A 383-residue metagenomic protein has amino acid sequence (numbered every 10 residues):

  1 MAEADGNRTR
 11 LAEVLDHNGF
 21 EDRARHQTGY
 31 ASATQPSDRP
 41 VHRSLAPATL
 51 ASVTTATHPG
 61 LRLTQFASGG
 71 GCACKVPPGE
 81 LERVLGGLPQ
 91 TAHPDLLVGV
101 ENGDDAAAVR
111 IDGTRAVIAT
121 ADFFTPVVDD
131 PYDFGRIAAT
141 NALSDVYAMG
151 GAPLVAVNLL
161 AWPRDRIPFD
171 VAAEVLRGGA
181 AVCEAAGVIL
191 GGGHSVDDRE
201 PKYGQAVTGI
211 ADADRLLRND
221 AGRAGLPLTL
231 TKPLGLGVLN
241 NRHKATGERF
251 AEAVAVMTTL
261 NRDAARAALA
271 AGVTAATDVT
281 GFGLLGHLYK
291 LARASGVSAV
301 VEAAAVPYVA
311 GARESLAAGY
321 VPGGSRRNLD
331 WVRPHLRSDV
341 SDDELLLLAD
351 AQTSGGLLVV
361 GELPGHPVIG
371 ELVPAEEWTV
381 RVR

Functional and structural regions predicted by a protein language model:
G6-E13, H17-R39, S44, L50-A51: Short, positively charged low-complexity motifs
T49, V53-G69, E80-R83, P94 (+5 more regions): Glycine-/charge-enriched secondary-structure boundary and capping motifs
V53-A148, V188, R223-T229, P367-E371 (+1 more regions): N-terminal glycine-rich phosphate/pyrophosphate-binding loops that anchor nucleotide-derived ligands and cofactors
A107-I118, T258-A264, L329-D339: Acidic-glycine-rich active-site phosphate/pyrophosphate-binding loop
G113-V128, D133-R136, A152-A245, R249 (+1 more regions): Glycine-rich anion-binding loops of enzyme active sites
P131-V157, E174-A185, L260-A271, L284-K290: Small-aliphatic-rich amphipathic alpha-helix that forms the alpha element of a beta-alpha
A206-L216, E248-A268, V340: Active-site glycine-rich loop that binds ribose-phosphate moieties when present
